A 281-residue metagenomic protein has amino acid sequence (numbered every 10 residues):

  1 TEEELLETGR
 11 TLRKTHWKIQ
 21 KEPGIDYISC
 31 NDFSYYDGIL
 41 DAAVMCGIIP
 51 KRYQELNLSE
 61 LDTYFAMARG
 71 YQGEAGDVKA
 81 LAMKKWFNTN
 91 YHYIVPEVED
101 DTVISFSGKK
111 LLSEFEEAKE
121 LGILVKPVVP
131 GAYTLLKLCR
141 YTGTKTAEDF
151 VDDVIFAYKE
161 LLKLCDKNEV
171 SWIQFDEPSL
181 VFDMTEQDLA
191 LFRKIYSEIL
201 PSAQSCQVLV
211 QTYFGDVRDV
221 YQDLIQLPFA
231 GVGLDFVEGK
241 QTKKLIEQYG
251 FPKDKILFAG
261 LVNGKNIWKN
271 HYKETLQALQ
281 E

Functional and structural regions predicted by a protein language model:
T1-E281: Domain-level signal for soluble alpha/beta catalytic cores
